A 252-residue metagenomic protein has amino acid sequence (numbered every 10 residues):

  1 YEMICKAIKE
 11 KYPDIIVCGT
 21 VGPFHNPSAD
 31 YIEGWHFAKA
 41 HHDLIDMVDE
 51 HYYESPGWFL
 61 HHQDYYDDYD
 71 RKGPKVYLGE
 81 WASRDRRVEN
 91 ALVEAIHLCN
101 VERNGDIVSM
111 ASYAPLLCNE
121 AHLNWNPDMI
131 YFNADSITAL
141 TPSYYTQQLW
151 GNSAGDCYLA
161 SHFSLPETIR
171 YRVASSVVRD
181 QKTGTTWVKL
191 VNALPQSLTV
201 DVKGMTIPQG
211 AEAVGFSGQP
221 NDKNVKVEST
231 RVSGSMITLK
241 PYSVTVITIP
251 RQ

Functional and structural regions predicted by a protein language model:
Y1-L98, N104-I107, F163-R170: Noncatalytic carbohydrate-binding groove/subsite architecture in carbohydrate-active enzymes
C18-G19, M47-D49, Y77-L78, S112 (+2 more regions): Structured core elements
F24, Y52-E54, P115-C118, L194: Glycine-rich beta-alpha junction loops
G73-S175: Aromatic/acidic polysaccharide-binding cleft in carbohydrate-active enzymes
A111, Q147, V188, A213 (+1 more regions): Hydrophobic, well-ordered secondary-structure elements that form the walls of internal hydrophobic environments
R170-I207, V246-T248: Carbohydrate-binding surface patches
M205-D222: Solvent-exposed beta-hairpin/edge-strand motifs
E228-Q252: C-terminal beta-strand-rich structural cap/linker in extracellular carbohydrate-active enzymes
